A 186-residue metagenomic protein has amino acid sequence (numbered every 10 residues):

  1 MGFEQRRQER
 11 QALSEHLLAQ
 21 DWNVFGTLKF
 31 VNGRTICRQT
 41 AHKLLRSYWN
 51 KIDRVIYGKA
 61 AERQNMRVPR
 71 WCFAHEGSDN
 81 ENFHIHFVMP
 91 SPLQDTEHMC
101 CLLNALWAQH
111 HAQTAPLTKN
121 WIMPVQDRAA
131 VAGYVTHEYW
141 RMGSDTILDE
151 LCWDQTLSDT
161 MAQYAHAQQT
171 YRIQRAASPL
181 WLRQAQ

Functional and structural regions predicted by a protein language model:
M1-F83, S91-Q186: Right-hand nucleic-acid polymerase module
